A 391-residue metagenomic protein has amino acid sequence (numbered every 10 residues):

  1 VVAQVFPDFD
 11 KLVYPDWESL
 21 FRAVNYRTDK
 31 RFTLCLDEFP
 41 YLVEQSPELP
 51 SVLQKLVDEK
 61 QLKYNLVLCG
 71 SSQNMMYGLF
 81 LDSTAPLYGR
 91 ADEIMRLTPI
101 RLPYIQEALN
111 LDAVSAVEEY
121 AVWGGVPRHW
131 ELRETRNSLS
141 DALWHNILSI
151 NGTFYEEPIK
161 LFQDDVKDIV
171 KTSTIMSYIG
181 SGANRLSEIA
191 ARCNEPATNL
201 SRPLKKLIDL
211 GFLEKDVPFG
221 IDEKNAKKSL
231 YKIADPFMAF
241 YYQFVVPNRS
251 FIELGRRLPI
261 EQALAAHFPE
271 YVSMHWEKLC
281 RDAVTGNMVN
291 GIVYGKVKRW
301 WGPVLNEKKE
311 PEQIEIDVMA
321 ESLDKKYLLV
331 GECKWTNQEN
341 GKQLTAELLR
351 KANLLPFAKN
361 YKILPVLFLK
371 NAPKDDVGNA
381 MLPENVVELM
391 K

Functional and structural regions predicted by a protein language model:
V1-L258, Q262: Phosphate-binding site recognition
S229-K391: A cross-kingdom feature that marks ATP-driven nucleic-acid transaction machinery
